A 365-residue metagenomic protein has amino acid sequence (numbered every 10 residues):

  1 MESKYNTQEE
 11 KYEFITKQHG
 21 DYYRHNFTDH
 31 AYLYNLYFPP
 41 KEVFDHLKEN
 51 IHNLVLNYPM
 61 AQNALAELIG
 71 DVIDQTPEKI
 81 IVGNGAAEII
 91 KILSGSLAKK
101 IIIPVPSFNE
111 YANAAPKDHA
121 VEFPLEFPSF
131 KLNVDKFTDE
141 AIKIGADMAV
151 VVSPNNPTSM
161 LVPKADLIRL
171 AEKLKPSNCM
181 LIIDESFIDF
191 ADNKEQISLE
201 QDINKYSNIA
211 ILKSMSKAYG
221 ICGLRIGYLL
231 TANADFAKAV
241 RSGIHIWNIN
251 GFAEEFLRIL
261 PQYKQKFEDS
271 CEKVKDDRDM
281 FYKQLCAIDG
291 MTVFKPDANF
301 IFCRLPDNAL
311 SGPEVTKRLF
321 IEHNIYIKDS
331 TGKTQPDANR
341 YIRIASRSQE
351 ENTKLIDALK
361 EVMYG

Functional and structural regions predicted by a protein language model:
M1-N57, D71, I144-G145: N-terminal "arm"/small-domain region of PLP-dependent enzymes with the aminotransferase-like
P39-P40, A61, N208-A287, M291-F294: PLP-dependent aminotransferase class I/II
K41, A309-T316, E351-K354: Short, conserved charged micro-motifs
Y58-P59, G70-K91, P104: Short loop-beta-helix segment that forms the pyridoxal 5′-phosphate
G95-V152: PLP-dependent aminotransferase-like
L132-I144, P157-L181, E185-I221: Active-site pre-lysine segment of PLP-dependent enzymes
K275, I288-E322, S346: Conserved PLP-binding catalytic core of the aspartate aminotransferase-like
I321-E322, K333-G365: PLP-dependent enzyme catalytic core of the Aspartate aminotransferase-like
